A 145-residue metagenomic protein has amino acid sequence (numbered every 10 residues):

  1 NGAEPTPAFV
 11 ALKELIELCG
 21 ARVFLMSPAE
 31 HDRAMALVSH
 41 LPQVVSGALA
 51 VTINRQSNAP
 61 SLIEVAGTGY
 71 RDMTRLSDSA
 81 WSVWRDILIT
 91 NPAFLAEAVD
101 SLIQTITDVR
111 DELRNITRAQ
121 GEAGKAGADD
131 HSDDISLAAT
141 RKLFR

Functional and structural regions predicted by a protein language model:
N1-D78: Internal alpha-helical scaffold of NAD(P)-dependent oxidoreductase catalytic cores
A59-F144: Interdomain hinge/lid region at the active-site interface of Rossmann-like NAD(P)-dependent oxidoreductases
